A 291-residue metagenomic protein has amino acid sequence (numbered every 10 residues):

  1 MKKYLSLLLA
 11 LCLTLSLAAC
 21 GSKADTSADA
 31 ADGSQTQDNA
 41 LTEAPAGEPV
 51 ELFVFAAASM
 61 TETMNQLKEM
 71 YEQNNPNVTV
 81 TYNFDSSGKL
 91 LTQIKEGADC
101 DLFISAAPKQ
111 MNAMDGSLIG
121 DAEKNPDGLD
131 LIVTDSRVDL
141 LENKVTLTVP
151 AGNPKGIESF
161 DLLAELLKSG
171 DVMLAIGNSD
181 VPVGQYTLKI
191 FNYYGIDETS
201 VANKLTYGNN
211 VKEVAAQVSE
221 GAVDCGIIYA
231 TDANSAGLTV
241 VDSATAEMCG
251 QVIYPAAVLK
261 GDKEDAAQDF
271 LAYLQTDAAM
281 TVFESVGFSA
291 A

Functional and structural regions predicted by a protein language model:
M1-L9: Positively charged n-region of N-terminal signal peptides that target proteins for export
L9, A98-D99, D171, A222: Residue-level detector of structured alpha->beta connecting loops
L11-L13: Repetitive helical segments and hydrophobic/amphipathic motifs
L15-A19: C-terminal motif of bacterial Sec signal peptides marking the signal peptidase cleavage site
S22-Q73, G88, A107-P108, D115-G116 (+3 more regions): Exported/periplasmic ABC-transporter solute-binding proteins
L91, G97-D127, V133-V138: Short beta-strand-centered segments that line the small-molecule binding cleft or hinge of alpha/beta clamshell
